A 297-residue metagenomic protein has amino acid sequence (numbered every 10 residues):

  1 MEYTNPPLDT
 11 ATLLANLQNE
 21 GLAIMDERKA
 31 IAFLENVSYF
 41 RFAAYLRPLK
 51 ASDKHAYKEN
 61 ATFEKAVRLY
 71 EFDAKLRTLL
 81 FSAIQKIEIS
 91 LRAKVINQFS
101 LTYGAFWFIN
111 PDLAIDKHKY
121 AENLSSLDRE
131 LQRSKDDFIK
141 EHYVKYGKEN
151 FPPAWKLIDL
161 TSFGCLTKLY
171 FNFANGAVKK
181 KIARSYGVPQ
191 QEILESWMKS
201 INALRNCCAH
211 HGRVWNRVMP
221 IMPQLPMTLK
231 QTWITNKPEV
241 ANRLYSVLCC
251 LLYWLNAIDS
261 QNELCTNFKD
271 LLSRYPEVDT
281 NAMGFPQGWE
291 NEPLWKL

Functional and structural regions predicted by a protein language model:
M1-A203, W215-L297: Extended intrinsically disordered or low-complexity regions, especially N/C-terminal cytosolic tails and loops, rather
H211: Acidic/aromatic/glycine-rich contiguous surface patches that form carbohydrate-binding/processing clefts and analogous
